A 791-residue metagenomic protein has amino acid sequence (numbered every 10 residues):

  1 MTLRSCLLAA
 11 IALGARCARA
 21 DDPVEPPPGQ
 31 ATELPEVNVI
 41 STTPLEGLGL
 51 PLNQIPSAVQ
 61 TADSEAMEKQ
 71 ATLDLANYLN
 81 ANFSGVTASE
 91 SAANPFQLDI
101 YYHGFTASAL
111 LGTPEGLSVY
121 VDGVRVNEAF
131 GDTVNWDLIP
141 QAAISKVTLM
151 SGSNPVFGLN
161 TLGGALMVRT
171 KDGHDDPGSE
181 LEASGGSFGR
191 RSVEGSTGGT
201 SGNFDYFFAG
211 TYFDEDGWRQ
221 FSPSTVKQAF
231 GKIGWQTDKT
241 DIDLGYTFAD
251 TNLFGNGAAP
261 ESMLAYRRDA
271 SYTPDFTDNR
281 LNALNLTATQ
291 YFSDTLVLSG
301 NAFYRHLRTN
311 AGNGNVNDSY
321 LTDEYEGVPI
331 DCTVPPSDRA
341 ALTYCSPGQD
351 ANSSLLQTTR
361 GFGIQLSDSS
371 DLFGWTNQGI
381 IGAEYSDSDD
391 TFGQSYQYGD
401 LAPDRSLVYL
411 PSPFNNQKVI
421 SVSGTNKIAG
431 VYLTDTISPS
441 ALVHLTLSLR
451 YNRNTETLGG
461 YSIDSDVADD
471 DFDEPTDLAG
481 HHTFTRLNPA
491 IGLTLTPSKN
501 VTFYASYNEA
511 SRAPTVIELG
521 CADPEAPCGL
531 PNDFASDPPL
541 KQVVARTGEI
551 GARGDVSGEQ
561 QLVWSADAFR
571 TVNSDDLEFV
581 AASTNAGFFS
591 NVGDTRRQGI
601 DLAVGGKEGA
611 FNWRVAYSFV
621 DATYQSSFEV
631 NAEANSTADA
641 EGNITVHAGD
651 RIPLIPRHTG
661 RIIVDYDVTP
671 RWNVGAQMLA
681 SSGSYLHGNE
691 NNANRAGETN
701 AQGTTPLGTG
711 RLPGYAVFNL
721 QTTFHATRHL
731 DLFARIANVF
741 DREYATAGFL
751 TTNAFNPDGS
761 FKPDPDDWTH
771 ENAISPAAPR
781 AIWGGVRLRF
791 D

Functional and structural regions predicted by a protein language model:
P51, Y78-V124, E128: Extracytoplasmic beta-strand/coil segments of soluble accessory domains associated with Gram-negative outer-membrane
V126-E128, D137-E182: A beta-strand signature from Gram-negative outer-membrane beta-barrel systems, especially the internal plug domain
G185-D214, R219-N256, P274-V297, Y432 (+1 more regions): Transmembrane beta-barrel wall of Gram-negative outer-membrane proteins
D241-D243, N279-I463, S565, K607 (+2 more regions): Face-selective signature of the C-terminal outer-membrane beta-barrel domain
Y291, V297-N315, T496, T502-N508 (+3 more regions): Membrane-embedded beta-barrel scaffold of Gram-negative outer-membrane proteins
Q357, T376-S386, V422-T571, D665-D667 (+1 more regions): Structural signature of Gram-negative outer-membrane beta-barrels, strongest in the C-terminal barrel of TonB-dependent
Q365-S369, Q561-S574, S590-E690, G785: Gram-negative outer-membrane beta-barrel transporters
S511, A680-N692, T723-D791: C-terminal beta-signal and adjacent terminal beta-strands/loops of Gram-negative outer-membrane beta-barrel proteins
